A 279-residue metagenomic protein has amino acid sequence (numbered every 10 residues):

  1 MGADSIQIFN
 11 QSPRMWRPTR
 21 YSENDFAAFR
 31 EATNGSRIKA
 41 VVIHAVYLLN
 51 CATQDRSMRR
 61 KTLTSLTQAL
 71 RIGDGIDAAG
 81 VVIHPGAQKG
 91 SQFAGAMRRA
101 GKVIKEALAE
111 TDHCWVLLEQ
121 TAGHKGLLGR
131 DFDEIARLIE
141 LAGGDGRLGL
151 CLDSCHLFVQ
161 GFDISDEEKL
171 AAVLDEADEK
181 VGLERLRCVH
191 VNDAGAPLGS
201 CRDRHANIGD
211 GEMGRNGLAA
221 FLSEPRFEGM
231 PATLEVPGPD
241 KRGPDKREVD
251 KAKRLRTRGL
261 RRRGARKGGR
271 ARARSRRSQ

Functional and structural regions predicted by a protein language model:
M1-A45, L49-L70, R258-S278: N-terminal pre-domain/capping segments
M1-G2, S22-V42, A69-D77, K105-D112 (+3 more regions): Acidic (Asp/Glu)-rich catalytic clusters
I6, G101-N207: Acidic/histidine-rich catalytic cores of soluble enzymes
I6-Q7, V42, V82, C151 (+2 more regions): Conserved beta-strand positions in the central sheet of alpha/beta enzyme cores
Q11-P13, A45-L48, G86-Q88, E119-G123 (+3 more regions): Active-site beta-loop-alpha junctions enriched in small/polar residues
S12-D25, N50-A52, Q88-S91, H124-G129 (+2 more regions): Acidic-and-aromatic substrate-binding clefts and catalytic sites of carbohydrate-active enzymes
G35, N50-G149: Active-site acidic/histidine proton-transfer and metal-coordination neighborhood in alpha/beta enzyme cores
S57-L70, F93-E106, D131-L141, E168-D175 (+2 more regions): Short, electropositive alpha-helical surface patch
